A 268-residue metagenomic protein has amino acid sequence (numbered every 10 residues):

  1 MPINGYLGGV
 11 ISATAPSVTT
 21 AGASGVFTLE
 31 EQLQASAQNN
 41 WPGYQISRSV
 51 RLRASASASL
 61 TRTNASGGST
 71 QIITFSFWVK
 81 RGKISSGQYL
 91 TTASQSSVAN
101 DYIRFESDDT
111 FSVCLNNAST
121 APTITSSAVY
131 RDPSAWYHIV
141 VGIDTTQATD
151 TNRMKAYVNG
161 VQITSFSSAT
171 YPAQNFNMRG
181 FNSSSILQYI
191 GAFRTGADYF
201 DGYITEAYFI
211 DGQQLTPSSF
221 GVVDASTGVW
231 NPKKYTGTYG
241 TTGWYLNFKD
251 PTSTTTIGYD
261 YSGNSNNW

Functional and structural regions predicted by a protein language model:
P2-Y6, V10-S49, S55-S57, A148-D150 (+4 more regions): Extended recognition patches within non-cytosolic domains
A56-S112, A148-D150, Q213-S218: Extracellular glycan-recognition modules
T63-A65, T125-R131, M178: Beta-strand-rich interaction surfaces with strong enrichment in secreted/lumenal proteins
F75-R81, I139-V141, I190, I204-F209 (+2 more regions): Short hydrophobic/aromatic patches on beta-strands that form ligand-binding or substrate-lining surfaces
F77, S134-T145, A156: Short tryptophan-centered beta-strand motifs in secreted/extracellular beta-sheet-rich domains of glycan-recognition
C114-H138: Short, aromatic/His-centered strand-loop micro-motif at the edge of beta-sheets
N116, Y157-G160: Short strand-turn-strand beta-turns centered on an Asx-Gly dipeptide
M178-I204: Extracellular glycan-interaction patches encoded by glycine-rich segments
